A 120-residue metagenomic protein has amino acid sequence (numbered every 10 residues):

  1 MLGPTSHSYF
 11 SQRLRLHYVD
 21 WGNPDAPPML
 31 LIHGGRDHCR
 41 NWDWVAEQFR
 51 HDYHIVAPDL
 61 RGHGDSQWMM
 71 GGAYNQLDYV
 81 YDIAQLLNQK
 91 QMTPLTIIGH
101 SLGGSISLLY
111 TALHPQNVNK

Functional and structural regions predicted by a protein language model:
M1-L30, R50-Y53, M92-T93, N119: Alpha/beta-hydrolase fold catalytic core
H17-W68: Conserved HGGG/HGGXW glycine-rich cap/lid loop of the alpha/beta-hydrolase fold
R40-D43, E47, L77, Y81 (+1 more regions): Surface-exposed alpha-helical interface segments used for non-catalytic interactions
A46-R50, G72-Y74, H114-P115: Glycine-rich, phosphate-binding/catalytic loops in enzymes
A57-I98: Active-site loop/oxyanion-hole signature of alpha/beta-hydrolase fold enzymes
T93-K120: Conserved hydrolase catalytic core segment
